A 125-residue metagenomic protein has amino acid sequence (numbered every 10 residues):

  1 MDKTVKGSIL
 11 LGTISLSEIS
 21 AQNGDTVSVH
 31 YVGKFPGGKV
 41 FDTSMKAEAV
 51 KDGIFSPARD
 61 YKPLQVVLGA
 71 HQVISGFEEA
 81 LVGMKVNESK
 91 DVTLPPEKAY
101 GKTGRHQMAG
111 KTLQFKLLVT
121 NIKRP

Functional and structural regions predicted by a protein language model:
M1-P125: FKBP-type peptidyl-prolyl cis-trans isomerases
